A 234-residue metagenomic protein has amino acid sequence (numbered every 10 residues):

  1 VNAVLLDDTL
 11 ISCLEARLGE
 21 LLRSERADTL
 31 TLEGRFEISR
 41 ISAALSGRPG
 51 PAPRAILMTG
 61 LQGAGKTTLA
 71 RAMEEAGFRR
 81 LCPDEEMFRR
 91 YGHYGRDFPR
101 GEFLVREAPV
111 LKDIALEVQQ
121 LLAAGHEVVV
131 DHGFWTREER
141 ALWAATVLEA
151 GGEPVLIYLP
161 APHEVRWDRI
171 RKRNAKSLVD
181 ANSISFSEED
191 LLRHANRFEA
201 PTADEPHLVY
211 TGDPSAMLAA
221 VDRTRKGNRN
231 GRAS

Functional and structural regions predicted by a protein language model:
L22-G47: N-terminal pre-Walker A segment at the start of P-loop NTPase domains
L30, V105-P154: Glycine-rich phosphate-binding loop used to anchor ATP phosphates in small-molecule kinases, encompassing both
M58: Hydrophobic anchor at the beta1->P-loop junction of P-loop NTPases
L61-Q62: The conserved Walker
G65: Conserved glycine(s) of the Walker
T68-H126: Conserved substrate/cofactor phosphate-moiety recognition/catalytic segment in nucleotide-dependent phosphotransferases
A150-I170: Conserved phosphate-donor/acceptor-positioning beta-strand/loop module used by diverse small-molecule
K176-G227: Small-molecule kinase domains that catalyze NTP-dependent phosphoryl transfer to phosphate-bearing small molecules
